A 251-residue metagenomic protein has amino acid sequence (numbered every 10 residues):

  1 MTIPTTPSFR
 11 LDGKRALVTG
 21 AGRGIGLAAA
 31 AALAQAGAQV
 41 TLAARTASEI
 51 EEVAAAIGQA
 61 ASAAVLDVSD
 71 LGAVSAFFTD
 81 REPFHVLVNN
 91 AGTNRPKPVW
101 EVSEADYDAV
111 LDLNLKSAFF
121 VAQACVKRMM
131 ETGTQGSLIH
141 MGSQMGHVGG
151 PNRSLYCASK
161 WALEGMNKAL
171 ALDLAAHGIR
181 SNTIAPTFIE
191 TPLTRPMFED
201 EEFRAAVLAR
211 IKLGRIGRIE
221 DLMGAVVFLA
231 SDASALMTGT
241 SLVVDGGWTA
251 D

Functional and structural regions predicted by a protein language model:
T2-P7, V148, V227, T238-D251: Short C-terminal tail/terminal secondary-structure segment of NAD(P)H-dependent dehydrogenase/reductase domains
R15, G22-G24: Conserved glycine-rich cofactor-binding loop
P98-V99, D106-L111, V207: Substrate-binding pocket helix/loop in short-chain dehydrogenase/reductase
A122, S159, N167: Active-site helix of classical SDR
S143: Residue(s) in the substrate-gating loop at a strand-loop-helix junction that position the organic substrate next
A175, R180, M237-G239: Short, small/polar-rich loop/turn modules that mediate ligand/substrate recognition or access, typified
T183-P186, A205-A233, M237, G246: C-terminal helical subdomain
